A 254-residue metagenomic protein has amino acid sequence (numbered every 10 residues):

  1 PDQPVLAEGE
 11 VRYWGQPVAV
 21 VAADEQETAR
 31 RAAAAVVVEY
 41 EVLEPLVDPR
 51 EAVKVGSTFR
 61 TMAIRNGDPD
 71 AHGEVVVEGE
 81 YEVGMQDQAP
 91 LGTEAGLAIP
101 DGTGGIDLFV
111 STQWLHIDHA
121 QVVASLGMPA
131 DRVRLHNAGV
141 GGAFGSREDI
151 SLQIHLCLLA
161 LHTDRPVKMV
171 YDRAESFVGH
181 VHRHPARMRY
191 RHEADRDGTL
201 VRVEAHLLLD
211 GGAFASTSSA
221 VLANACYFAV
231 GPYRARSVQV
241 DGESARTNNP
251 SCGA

Functional and structural regions predicted by a protein language model:
P1, A32-A35, V110, H119-Q121 (+5 more regions): Short acidic, glycine/serine/threonine-rich loops at helix termini
P1-Q121, S219, A225-S237, N248-C252: Extended, polar/acidic
D2-T28, A95, F144-R196, C252-A254: Glycine-rich and small/hydrophobic secondary-structure elements
V18, Q26-T28, E82-V83, T103 (+6 more regions): Short, glycine-/Ser/Thr-/acidic-enriched flexible segments
L108, D131-A138, D164-A174, V201-H206 (+1 more regions): Beta-strand segments within the central parallel beta-sheet cores of soluble alpha/beta enzyme folds
Q113-N137, E148-D149, Q153-L158, Y227-F228 (+1 more regions): Active-site-proximal gating segment of KS-fold condensing enzymes and close homologs
G127-R132, L161-V167, R196-D197, V221-A254: C-terminal catalytic domains of large/alpha subunits in multi-subunit enzymes
R173-V238: Active-site cavity-forming subdomains of large catalytic enzyme subunits
